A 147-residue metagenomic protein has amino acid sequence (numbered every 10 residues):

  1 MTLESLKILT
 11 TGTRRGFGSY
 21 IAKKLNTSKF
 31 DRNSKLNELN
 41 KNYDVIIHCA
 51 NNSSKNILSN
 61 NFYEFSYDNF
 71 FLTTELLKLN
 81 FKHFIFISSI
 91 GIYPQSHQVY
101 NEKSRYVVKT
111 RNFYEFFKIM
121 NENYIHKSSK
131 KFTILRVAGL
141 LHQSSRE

Functional and structural regions predicted by a protein language model:
T2-L25: N-terminal Rossmann NAD(P)H-binding glycine-rich loop of SDR-like oxidoreductase domains
T11, I46-N52, F84-I90, L135-V137: SDR active-site strand-loop-helix element
T27-L36: A short beta-strand-loop structural module common to alpha/beta enzyme folds
K35-N69, E75-L79, I92: NAD(P)H-binding glycine-rich loop region in Rossmannoid oxidoreductase-like domains and their noncatalytic homologs
D68-E75, H83, E115, M120-N121: Conserved cofactor-binding/catalytic machinery of classical short-chain dehydrogenase/reductase
T74-R111: Conserved Rossmann-fold NAD(P)-dependent oxidoreductase catalytic core, especially the SDR/UDP-sugar
Y93, N112, T133-E147: Flexible, glycine-rich beta-alpha linker
K109-T133: Active-site Tyr-X1-5-Lys
